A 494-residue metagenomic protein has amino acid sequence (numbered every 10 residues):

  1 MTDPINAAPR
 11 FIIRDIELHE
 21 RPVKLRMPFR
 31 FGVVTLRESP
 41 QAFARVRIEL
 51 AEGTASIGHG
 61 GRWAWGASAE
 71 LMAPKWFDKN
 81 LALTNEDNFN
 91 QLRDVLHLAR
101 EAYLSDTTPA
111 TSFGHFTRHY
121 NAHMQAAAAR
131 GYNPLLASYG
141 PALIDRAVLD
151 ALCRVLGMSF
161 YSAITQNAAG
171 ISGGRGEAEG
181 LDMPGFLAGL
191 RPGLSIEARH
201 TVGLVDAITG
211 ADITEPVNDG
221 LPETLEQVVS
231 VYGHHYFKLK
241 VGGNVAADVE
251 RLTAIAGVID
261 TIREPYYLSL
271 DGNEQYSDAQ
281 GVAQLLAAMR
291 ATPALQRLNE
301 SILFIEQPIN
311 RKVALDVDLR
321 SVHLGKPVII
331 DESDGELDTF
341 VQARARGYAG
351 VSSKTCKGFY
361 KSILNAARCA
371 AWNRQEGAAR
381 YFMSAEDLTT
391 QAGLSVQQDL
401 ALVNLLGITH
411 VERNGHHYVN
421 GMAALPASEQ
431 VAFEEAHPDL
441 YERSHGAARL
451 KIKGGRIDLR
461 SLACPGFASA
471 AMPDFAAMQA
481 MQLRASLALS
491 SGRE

Functional and structural regions predicted by a protein language model:
T2-E52: Short, Gly/Pro- and small/polar-rich lid/capping loops
D3, Q375-E494: Flexible C-terminal active-site loop/helix
V23, E49-A51, E70-L71, G203-V205 (+5 more regions): Short, glycine-/Ser/Thr-/acidic-enriched flexible segments
Q41-A69, L450: Active-site and channel-lining beta-strand-loop segments that bind or position nucleotide-derived/phosphorylated
T54-A55, W65-G66, P74-W76, A163 (+4 more regions): Short helix/loop capping segments that flank catalytic or ligand/cofactor-binding pockets
I57-H59, W63-N167: Metal- or metallocofactor-binding catalytic centers and their adjacent structured scaffolds across diverse enzyme
A126-L285, E300-F304, P308-I309: Active-site-facing alpha/beta catalytic cores
H234, K238-L394: Catalytic core of soluble alpha/beta enzymes
